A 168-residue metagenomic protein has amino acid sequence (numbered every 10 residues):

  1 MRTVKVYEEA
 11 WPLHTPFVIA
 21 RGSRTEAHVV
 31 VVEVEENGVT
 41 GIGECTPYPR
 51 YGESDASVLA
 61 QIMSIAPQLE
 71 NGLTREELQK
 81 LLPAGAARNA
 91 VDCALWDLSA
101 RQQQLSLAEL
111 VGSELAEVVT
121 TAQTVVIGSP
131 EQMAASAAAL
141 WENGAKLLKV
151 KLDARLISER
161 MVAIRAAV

Functional and structural regions predicted by a protein language model:
M1-V168: N-terminal capping/lid subdomain adjacent to the active-site entrance of alpha/beta enzymes
